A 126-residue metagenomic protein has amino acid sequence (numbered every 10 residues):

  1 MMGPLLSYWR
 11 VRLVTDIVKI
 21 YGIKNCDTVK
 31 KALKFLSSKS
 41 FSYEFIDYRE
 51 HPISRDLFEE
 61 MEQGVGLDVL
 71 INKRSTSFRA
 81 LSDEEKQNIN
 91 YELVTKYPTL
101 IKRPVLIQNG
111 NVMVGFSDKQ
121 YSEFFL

Functional and structural regions predicted by a protein language model:
M1-V14: Short, Lys/Arg-enriched N-terminal segments with co-localized hydrophobic residues within the first ~10-30 amino acids
V14-K34, E44-Y48: Local sequence-structure signature of Cys/Sec-based thiol-disulfide redox active-site neighborhoods
F41: Short phosphate-binding/catalytic loops that engage adenosine nucleotides
Y48-L126: Thiol/selenol-based redox catalytic cores and closely related redox-interacting motifs
